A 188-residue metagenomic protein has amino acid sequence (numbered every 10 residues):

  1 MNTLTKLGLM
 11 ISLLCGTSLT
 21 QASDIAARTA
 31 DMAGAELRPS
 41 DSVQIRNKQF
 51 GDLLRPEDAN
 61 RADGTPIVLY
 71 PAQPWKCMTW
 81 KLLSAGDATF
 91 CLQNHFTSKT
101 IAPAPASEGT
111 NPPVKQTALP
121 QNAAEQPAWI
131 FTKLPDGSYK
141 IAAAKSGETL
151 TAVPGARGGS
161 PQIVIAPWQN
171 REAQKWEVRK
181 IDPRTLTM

Functional and structural regions predicted by a protein language model:
M1-G8: Bacterial N-terminal signal peptides that target proteins for export
G8-G16: Bacterial N-terminal signal peptides
S18-Q21: Sec/Tat signal peptide C-region and signal peptidase I cleavage site
S23-M188: Lectin-like carbohydrate-binding module/patch detector with strong preference for beta-trefoil
